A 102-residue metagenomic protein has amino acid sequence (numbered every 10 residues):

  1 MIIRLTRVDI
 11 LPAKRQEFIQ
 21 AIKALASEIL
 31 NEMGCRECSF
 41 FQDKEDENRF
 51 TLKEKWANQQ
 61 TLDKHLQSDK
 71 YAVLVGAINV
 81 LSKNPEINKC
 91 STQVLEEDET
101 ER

Functional and structural regions predicted by a protein language model:
I2, F40-N48, G76-R102: Glycine-rich beta-strand-turn "strand-cap" elements at beta-sheet edges
I2-D9, S39-L66: Short, well-ordered beta-strand segments in beta-rich or mixed alpha/beta enzyme and ligand-binding folds
I2-N31, C35: N-terminal first-folded block
I10-P12, N58, S91-V94: Non-catalytic surface loops within mature trypsin-like serine protease
R15, I19, R49, S68-Y71 (+1 more regions): Short, structured helix-loop boundary elements
Q16-F18, N48-F50, L62, E97-E99: Short acidic, gly/pro-rich beta-turn/loop elements at beta-sheet edges and active-site/ligand-binding grooves
I22-L25, Q42, Y71-L74: Generic hydrophobic alpha-helical membrane-segment signal
E28-E37, K55-N88: An amphipathic, aromatic/His-enriched active-site/gating alpha helix that lines ligand/cofactor pockets
